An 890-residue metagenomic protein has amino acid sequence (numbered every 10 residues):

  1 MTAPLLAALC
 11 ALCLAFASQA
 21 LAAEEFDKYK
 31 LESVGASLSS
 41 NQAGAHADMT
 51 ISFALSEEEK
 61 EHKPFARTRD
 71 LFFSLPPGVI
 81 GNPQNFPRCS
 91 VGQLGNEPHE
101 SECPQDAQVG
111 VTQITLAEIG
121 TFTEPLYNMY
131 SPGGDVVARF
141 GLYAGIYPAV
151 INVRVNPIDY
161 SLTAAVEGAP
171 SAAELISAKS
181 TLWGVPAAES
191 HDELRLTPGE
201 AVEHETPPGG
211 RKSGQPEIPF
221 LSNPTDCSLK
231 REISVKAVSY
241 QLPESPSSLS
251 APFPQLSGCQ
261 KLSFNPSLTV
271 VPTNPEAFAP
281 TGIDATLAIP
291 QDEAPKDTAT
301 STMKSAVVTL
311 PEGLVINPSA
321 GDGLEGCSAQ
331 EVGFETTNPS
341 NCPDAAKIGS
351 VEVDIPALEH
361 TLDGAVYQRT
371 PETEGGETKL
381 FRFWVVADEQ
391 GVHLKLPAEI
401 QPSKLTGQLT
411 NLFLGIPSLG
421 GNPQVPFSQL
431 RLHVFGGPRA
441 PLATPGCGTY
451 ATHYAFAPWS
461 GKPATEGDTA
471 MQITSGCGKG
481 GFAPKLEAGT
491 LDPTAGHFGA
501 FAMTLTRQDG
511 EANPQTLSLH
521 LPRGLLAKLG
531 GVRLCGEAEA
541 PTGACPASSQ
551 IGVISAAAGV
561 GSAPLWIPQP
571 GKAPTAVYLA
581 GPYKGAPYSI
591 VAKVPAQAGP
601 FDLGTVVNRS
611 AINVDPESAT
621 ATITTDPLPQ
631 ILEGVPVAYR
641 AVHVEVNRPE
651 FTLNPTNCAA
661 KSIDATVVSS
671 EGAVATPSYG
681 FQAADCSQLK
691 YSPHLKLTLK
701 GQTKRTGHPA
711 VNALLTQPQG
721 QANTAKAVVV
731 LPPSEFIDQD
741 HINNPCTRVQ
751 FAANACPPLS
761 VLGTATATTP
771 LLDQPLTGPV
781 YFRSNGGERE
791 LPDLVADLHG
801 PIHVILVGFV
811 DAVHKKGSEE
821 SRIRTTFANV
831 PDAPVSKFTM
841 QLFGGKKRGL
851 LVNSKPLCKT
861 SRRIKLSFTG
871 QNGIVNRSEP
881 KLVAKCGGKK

Functional and structural regions predicted by a protein language model:
T2-L5, L21-A22: Acidic, Pro/Ser/Gly/Ala-rich intrinsically disordered segments
P4-A15: Bacterial N-terminal signal peptides
A20-K890: Ser/Thr/Pro/Gly-rich, low-complexity intrinsically disordered stalk/linker tracts of secreted and surface-exposed
